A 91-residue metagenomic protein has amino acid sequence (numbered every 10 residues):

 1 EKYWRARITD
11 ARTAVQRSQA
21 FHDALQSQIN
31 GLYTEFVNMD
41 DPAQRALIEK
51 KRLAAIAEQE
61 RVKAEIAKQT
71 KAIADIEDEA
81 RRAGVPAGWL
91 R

Functional and structural regions predicted by a protein language model:
E1-R91: Alpha-helical, heptad-rich or low-complexity scaffold/stalk segments that mediate oligomerization or tethering
